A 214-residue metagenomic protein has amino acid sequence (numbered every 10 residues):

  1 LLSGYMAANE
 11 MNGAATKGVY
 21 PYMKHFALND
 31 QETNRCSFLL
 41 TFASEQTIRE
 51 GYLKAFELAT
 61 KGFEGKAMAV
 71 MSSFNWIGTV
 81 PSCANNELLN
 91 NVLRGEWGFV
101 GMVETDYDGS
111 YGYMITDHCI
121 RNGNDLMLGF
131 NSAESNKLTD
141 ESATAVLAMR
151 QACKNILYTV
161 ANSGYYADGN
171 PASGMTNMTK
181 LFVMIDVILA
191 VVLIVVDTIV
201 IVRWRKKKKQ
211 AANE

Functional and structural regions predicted by a protein language model:
L1-E214: Glycoside hydrolase catalytic-domain context in secreted enzymes
